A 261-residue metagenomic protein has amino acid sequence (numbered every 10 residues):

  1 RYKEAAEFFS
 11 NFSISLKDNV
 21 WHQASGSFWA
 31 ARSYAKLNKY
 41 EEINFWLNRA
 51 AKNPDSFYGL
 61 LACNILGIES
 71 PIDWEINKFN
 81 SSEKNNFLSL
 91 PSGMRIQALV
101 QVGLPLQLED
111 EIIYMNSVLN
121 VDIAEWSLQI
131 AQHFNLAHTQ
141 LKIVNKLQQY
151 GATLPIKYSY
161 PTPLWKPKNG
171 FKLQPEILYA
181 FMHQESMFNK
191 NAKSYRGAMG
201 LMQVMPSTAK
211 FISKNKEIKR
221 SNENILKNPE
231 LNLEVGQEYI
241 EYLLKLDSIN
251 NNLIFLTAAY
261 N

Functional and structural regions predicted by a protein language model:
Y2-E4, D18-S25, L37-R49, L60-C63 (+3 more regions): Catalytic glycan-binding domains that act on GlcNAc-containing polysaccharides
Y2-S10, L66-I72, V100-L106, L154: Helix-turn-helix repeat elements of alpha-solenoid scaffolds
S13, G26: Duplex nucleic acid-engaging cores and interfaces of nucleic-acid transaction enzymes
D18, P54, E83-K84, M115: Structural signature of alpha-solenoid helical repeat scaffolds
L90-Y114: Alpha-helical segment of the N-proximal tetratricopeptide repeat
